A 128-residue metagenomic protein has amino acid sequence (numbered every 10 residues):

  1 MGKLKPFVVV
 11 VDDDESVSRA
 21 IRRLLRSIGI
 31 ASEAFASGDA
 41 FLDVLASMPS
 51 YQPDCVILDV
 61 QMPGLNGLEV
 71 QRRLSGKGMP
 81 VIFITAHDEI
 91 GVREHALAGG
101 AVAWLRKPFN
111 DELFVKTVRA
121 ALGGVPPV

Functional and structural regions predicted by a protein language model:
K5-S16, I21-L25, V56: Conserved acidic segment of CheY-like receiver
A34-C55: Acidic, metal-coordinating helix/loop segments flanking the phosphotransfer/catalytic sites of two-component signaling
D43, N66-M79: Short amphipathic alpha-helix used as the core "switch/output" element in two-component signaling
M62: Receiver (REC) domain active-site loop signature in two-component systems and cognate sites in sensor histidine kinases
E69, D88-A103: Alpha4 helix (beta4-alpha4-beta5 surface) of REC/receiver domains from two-component response regulators
G91, F109-R119: C-terminal output helix
